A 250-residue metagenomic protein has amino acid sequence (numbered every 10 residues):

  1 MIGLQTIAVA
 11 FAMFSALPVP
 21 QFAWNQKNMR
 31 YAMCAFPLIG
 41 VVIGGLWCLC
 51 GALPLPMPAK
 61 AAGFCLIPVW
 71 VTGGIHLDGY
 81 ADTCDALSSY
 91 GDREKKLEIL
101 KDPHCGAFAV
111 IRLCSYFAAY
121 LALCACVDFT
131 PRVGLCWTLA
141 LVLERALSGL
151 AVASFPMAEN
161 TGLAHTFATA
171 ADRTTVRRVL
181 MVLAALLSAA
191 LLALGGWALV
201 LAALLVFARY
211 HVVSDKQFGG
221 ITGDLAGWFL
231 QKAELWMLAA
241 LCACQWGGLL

Functional and structural regions predicted by a protein language model:
M1-W24: Membrane-proximal soluble regions of multi-pass membrane proteins
V9-A12, Q26-G51, H165-T169: N-terminal beta-alpha supersecondary unit
P18-A23, I75, K95, G149-E159 (+1 more regions): C-terminal ends of transmembrane helices
M29-W47, A86-R132, C136-W137, T174-A190 (+2 more regions): Multi-pass membrane catalytic core of lipid/isoprenoid biosynthesis enzymes
C34-C84, G134-L139, G196-K216: Membrane-embedded alpha-helical segments that form the functional core of polytopic membrane enzymes, especially those
L46-P54, I67, V71, C124-V127 (+7 more regions): Alpha-helical membrane-inserting segments
I67-C105, V212-A233: Acidic (Asp/Glu-rich) catalytic motifs at the cytosolic membrane interface
A146-L180, Q217-T222: Solvent-exposed interhelical
